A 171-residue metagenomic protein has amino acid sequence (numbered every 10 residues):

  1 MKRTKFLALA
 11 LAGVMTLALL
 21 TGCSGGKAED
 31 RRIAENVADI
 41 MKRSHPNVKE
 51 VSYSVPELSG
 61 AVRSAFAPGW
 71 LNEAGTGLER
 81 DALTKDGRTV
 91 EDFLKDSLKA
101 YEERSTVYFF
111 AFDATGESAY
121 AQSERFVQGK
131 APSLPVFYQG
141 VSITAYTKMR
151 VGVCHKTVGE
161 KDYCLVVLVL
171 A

Functional and structural regions predicted by a protein language model:
M1-A10: Bacterial N-terminal signal peptides that target proteins for export
A18-G22: C-terminal motif of bacterial Sec signal peptides marking the signal peptidase cleavage site
G26-F93: Short, well-ordered surface patches within globular domains
K85-A171: A well-ordered secondary-structure block
